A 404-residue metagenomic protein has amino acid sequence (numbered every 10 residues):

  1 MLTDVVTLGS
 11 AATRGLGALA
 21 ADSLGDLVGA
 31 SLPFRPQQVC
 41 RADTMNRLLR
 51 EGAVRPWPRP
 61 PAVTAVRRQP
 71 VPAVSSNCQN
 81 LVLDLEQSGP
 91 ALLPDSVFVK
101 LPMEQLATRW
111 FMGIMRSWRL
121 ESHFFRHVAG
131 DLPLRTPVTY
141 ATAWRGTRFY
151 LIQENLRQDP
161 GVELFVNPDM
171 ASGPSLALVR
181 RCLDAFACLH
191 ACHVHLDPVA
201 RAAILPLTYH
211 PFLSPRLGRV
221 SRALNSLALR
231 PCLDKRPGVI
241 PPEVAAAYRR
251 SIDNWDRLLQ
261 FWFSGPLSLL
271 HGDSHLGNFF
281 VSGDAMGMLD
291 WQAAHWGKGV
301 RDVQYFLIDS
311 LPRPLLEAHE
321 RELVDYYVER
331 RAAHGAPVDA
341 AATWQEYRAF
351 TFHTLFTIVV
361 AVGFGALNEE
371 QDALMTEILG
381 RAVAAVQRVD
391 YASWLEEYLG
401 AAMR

Functional and structural regions predicted by a protein language model:
M1-T147, S282-M286, L395, L399-R404: Conserved NTP-binding catalytic cores of kinases and kinase-like/nucleotidyltransferase enzymes across multiple kinase
L2-D4, R14, A18, H353-R404: ATP/Mg2+ or Mg2+-diphosphate-binding catalytic cores that bind nucleotide phosphates or diphosphates via glycine-rich
P72-P90, F98, I252-G299: Active-site acidic catalytic loop and adjacent metal/ATP-binding pocket of ATP-dependent phosphoryl transfer enzymes
A107-F111, F165-S172, L289, Y305-R313: Glycine- and acidic
H123, A293, G299-A336, T351-G380: Active-site activation/catalytic loop segments of kinase-like enzymes and analogous catalytic loops in related
D131-T136, C192-A202, R331-A340: Surface-exposed helix-capping loop/turn segments at secondary-structure junctions
L151-D159: Short pocket-lining segment of the protein kinase catalytic domain that shapes the ATP-binding cleft
G161-H271, M375-I378, A382, V386-D390 (+2 more regions): ATP-dependent phospho-/nucleotidyl transfer catalytic cores
